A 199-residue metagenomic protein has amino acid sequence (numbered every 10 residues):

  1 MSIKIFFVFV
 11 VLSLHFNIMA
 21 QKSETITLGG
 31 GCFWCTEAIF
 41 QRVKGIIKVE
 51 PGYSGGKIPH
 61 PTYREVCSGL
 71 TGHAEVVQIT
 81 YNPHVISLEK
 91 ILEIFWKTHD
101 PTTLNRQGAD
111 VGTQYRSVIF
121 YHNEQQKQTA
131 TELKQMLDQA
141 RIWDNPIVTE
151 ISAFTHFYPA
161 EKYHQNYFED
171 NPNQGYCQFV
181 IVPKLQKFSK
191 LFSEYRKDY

Functional and structural regions predicted by a protein language model:
M1-Q21: Bacterial Sec-dependent N-terminal signal peptides
M19-Y199: Flexible coil/turn and secondary-structure edge motifs
